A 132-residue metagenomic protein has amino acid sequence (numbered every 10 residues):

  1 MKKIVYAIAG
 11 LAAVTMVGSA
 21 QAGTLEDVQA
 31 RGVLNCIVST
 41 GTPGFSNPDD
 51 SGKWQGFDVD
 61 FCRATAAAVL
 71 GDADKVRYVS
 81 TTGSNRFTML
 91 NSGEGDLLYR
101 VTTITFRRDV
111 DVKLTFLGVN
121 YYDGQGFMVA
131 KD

Functional and structural regions predicted by a protein language model:
M1-V5: Positively charged n-region of N-terminal signal peptides that target proteins for export
A7-T15: Bacterial N-terminal signal peptides
M16-A22: Sec/Tat signal peptide C-region and signal peptidase I cleavage site
G23-I37: Short N-terminal segments immediately surrounding and downstream of signal-peptide cleavage
V33-F57: Short glycine-rich His-centered loop
G52-D60, T81-S84: Soluble non-cytosolic domains of exported or imported proteins
R63, A67, V76-D132: Acidic, polar ligand-binding/catalytic clefts
